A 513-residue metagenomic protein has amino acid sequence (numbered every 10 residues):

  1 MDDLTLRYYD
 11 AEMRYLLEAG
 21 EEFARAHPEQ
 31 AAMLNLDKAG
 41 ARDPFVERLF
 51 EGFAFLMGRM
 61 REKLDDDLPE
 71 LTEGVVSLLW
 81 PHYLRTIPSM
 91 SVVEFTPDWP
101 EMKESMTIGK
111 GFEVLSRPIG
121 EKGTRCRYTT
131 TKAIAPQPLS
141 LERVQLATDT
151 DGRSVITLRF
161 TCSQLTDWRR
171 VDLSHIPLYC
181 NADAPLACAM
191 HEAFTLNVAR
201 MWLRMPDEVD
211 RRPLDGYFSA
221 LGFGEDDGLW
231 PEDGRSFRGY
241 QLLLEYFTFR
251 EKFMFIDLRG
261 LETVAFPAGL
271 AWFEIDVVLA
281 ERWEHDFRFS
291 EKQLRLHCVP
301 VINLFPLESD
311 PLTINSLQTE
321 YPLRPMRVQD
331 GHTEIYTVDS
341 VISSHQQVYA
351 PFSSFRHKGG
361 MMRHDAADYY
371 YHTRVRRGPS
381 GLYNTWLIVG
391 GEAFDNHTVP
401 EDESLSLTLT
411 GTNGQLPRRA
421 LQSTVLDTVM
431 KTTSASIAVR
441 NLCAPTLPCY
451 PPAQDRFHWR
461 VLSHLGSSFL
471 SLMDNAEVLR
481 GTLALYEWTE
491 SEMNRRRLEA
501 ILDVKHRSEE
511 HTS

Functional and structural regions predicted by a protein language model:
M1-Q30, L34, F223-F266, W272-E274 (+2 more regions): Mixed-charge (acidic/basic) macromolecular-recognition segments
M1-V209, P213-D215, S219-G222: Extended assembly-interface regions of large multimeric machines
E29, P351-E509, S513: C-terminal domain/tail detector
M57-L64, H82, R143-R153, R159-D172 (+5 more regions): Extracellular ectodomain segments of secreted/surface proteins
V93-F95, T107-F112, E284-L307, G411-P448: Surface-exposed flexible segments
L115, L270-A280, D402-G411: Short, aromatic- and glycine-rich surface loops/edge beta-strands on solvent-exposed regions
D149-D151, A268, P400: Surface-exposed coil/turn segments at beta-strand junctions on protein surfaces, enriched
S163-D368: Short, low-complexity Pro/Thr/Gly
